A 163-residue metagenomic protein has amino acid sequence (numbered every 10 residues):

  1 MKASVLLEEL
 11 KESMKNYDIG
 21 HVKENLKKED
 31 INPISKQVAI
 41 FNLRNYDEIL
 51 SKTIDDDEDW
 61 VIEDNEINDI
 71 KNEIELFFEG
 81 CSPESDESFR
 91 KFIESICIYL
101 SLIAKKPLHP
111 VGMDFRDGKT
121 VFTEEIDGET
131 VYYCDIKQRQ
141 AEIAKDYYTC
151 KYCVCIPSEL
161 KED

Functional and structural regions predicted by a protein language model:
S4-D163: Cysteine-centered metal-binding/redox modules
